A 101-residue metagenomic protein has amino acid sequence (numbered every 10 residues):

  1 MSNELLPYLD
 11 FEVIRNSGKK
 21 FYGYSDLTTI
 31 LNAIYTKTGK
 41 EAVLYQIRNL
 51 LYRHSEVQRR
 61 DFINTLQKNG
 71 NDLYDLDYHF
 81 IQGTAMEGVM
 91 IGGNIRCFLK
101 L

Functional and structural regions predicted by a protein language model:
M1-I81, A85-V89: Active-site histidine-anchored catalytic micro-motif
I91-L101: Oxyanion-binding "anion nests"
